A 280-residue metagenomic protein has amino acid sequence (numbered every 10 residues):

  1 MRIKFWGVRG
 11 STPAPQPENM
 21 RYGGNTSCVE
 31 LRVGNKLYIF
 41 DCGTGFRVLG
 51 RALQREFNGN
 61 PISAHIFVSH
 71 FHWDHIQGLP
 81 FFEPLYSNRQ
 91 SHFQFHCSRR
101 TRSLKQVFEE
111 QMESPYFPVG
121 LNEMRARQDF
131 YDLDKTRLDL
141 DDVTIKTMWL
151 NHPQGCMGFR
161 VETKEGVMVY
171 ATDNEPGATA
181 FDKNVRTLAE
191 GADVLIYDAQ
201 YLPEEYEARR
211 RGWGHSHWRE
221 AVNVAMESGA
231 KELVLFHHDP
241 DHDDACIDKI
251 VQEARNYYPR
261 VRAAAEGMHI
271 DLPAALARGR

Functional and structural regions predicted by a protein language model:
M1-V169, T179-A180, V185, D248-G279: Binuclear metal-dependent hydrolase catalytic cores
F40, S69, A171-T172, Y197-A199 (+1 more regions): Active-site flanking residues adjacent to catalytic metal/cofactor-binding acidic residues
S98, D173, H238-D239: Short strand-loop junctions, especially beta-strand C-caps/beta-turns that link beta-sheets to coils or alpha-helices
G177-E266: Cap/insert and terminal regions of metallo-dependent hydrolase folds
